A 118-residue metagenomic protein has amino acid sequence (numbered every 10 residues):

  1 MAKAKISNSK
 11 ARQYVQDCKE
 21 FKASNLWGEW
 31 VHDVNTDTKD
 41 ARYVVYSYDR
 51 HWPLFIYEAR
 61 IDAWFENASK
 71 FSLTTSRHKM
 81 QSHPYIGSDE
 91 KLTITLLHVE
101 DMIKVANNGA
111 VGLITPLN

Functional and structural regions predicted by a protein language model:
M1-N118: Terminal leader/tail segments of proteins
